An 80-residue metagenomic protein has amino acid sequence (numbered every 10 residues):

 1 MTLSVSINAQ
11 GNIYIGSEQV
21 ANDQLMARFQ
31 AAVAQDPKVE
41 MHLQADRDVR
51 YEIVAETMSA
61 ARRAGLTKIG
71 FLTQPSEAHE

Functional and structural regions predicted by a protein language model:
M1-E80: Long, low-hydrophobicity, acidic/polar, solvent-exposed interaction domains
